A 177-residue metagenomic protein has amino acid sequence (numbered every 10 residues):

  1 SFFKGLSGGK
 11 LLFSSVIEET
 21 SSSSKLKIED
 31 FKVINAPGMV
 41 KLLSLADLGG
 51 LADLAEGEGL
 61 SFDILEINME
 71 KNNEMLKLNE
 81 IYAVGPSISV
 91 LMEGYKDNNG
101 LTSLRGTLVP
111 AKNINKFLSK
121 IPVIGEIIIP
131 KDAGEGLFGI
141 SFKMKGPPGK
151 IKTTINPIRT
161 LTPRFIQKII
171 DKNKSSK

Functional and structural regions predicted by a protein language model:
S1-P110, P147-K177: Solvent-exposed beta-strand/coil patches in large extracellular/periplasmic or lumenal scaffold regions
A111-I155: Surface-exposed, gly/pro-biased binding rims or lids
